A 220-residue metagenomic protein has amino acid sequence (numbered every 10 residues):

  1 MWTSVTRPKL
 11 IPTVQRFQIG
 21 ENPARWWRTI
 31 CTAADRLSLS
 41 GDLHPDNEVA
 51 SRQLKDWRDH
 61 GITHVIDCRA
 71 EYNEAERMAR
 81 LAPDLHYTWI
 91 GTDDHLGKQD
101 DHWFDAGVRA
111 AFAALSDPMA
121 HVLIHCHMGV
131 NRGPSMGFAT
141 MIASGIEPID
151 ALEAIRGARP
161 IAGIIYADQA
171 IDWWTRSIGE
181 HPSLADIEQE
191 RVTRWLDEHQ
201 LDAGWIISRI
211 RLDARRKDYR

Functional and structural regions predicted by a protein language model:
M1-V122, M128, G137-R220: Cys-dependent protein tyrosine phosphatase-like superfamily
N131: Phosphate/ribose-phosphate-bearing ligand recognition and processing surfaces, centered on ADP-ribose/NAD(+/P+) systems
